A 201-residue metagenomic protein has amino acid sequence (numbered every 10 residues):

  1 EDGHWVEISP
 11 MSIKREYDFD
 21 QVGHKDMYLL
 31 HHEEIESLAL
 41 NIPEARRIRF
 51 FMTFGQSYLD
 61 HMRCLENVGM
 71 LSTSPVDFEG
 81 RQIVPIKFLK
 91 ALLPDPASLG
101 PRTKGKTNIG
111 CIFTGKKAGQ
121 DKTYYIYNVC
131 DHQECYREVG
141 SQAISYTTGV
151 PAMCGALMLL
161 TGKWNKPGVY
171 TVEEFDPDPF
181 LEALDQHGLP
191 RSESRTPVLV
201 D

Functional and structural regions predicted by a protein language model:
E1-D201: C-terminal catalytic/substrate-binding lobe primarily of soluble NAD(P)-dependent oxidoreductases
